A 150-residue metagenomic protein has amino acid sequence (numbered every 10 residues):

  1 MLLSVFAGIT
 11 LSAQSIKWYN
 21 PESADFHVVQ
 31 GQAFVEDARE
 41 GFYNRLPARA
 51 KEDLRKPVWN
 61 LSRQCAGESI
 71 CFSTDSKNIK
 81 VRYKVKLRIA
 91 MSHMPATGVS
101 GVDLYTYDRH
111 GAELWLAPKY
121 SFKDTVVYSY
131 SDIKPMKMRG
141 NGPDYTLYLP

Functional and structural regions predicted by a protein language model:
M1-S15: Bacterial Sec-dependent N-terminal signal peptides
S12-P150: N-terminal secretory targeting modules
